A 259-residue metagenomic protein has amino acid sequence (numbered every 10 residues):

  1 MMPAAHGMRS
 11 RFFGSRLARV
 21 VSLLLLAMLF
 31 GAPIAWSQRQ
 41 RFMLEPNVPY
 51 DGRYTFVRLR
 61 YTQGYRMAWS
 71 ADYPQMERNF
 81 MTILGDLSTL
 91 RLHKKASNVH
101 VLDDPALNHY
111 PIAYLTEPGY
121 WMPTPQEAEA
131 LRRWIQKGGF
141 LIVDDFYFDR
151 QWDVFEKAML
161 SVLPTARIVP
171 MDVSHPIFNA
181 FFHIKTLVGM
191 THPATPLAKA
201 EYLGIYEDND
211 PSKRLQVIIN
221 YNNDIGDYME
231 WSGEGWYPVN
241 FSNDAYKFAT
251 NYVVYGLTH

Functional and structural regions predicted by a protein language model:
M1-R16: N-terminal secretory signal peptides that target proteins for export/translocation
V20-A32: Bacterial N-terminal signal peptides
W36-I112, T116-G119, D224-D227, W231-H259: Aromatic-Pro/Gly-enriched surface loop or interdomain linker that acts as a lid/target-recognition segment
G52-T55, N108-A113, Q136-F140, A166-R167 (+1 more regions): Loop/turn elements at helix/coil->beta-strand transitions in domains of secreted/extracellular proteins
F56, I112-W152: Short alpha-beta junction capping motif
G64, R150-S232, F241, A245-Y246 (+1 more regions): An acidic, glycine-rich "communication" segment
E77-M81, A128, R132, W152-E156 (+1 more regions): Extracytoplasmic/secreted envelope proteins and their assembly/folding machinery, especially bacterial periplasmic
L90-H100, V143-Y147, A166-S174: Surface-exposed patches in mature extracellular/periplasmic domains of secreted proteins
